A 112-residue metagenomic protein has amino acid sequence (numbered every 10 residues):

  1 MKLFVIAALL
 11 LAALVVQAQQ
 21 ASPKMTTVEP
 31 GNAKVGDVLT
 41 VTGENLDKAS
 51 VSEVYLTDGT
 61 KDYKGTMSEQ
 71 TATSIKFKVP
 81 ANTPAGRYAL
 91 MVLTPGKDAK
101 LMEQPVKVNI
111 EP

Functional and structural regions predicted by a protein language model:
M1-A7: Positively charged n-region of N-terminal signal peptides that target proteins for export
L10-Q17: Hydrophobic h-region of N-terminal signal peptides that target proteins for export in Gram-negative bacteria
Q17-S52, D62-Y63, D98-P112: Beta-strand/beta-sandwich contexts
V35, E69-K76: Ser/Thr- and Asn-enriched, surface-exposed coil loops between beta-strands
L39-G43, I75-F77, A89-L93: A structural motif
L56-D58, V92: Conserved aromatic beta-strand anchor motif in extracellular beta-sandwich/beta-rich domains
T60-E69: Low-complexity "stalk/linker" and mucin-like segments enriched in Ser/Thr/Pro/Ala/Gly
A81-A85: Surface-exposed, short loops/turns at beta-strand junctions within beta-sandwich domains
